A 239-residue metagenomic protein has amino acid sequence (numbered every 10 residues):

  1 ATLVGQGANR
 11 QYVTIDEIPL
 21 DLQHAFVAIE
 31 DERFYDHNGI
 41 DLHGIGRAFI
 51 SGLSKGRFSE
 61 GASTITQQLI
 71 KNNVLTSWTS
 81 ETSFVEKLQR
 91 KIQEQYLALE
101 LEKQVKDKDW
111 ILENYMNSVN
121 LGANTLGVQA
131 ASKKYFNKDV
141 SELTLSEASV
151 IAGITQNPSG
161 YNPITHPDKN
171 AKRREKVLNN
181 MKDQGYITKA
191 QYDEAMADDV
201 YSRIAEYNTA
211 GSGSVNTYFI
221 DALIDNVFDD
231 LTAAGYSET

Functional and structural regions predicted by a protein language model:
T2-T188, Y236: Peptidoglycan glycan-strand catalytic modules in the bacterial/periplasmic cell-wall system
K189-T239: Non-catalytic structural connector segments
